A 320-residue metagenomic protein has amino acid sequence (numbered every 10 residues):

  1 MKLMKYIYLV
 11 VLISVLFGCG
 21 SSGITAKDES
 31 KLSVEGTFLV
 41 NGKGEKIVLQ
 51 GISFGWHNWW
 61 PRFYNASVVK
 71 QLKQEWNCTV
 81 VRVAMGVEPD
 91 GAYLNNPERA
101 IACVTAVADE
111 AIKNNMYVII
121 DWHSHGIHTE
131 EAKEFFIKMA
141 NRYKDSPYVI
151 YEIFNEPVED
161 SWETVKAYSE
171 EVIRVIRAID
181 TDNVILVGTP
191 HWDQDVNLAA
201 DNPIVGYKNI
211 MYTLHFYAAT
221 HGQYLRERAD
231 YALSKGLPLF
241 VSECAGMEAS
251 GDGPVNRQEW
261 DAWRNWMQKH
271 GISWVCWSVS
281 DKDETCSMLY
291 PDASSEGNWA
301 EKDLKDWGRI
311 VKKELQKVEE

Functional and structural regions predicted by a protein language model:
M1-M4: N-terminal secretory signal peptides that target proteins for export/translocation
Y6-L16: Sec-dependent N-terminal signal peptides
G20-V80, I310, E314-K317: N-terminal carbohydrate-binding accessory modules
K31-L32, W56, P61, T79 (+7 more regions): Extracellular glycoside hydrolase catalytic/binding regions
G42, P61, V69-Y143, P147-V149 (+1 more regions): Substrate-binding cleft and catalytic face of glycoside hydrolase catalytic domains, especially the flexible beta-alpha
K43, I47-V68, M85-E98, A249-D252 (+1 more regions): Acidic/histidine-rich helix-loop elements that form or flank divalent-metal/phosphate-binding sites at the catalytic
V68-V69, V107, R228, W263: Residues within well-ordered alpha-helices
